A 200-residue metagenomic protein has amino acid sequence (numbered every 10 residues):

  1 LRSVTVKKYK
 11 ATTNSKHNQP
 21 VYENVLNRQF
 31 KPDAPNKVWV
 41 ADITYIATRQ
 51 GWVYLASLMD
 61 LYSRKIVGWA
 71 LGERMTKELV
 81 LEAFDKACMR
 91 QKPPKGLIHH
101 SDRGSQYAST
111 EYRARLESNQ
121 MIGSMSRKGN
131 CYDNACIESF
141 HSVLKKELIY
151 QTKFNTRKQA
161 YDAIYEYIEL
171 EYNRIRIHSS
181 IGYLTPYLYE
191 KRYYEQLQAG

Functional and structural regions predicted by a protein language model:
L1-G200: Charged DNA-binding/catalytic regions of mobile-element recombinases
